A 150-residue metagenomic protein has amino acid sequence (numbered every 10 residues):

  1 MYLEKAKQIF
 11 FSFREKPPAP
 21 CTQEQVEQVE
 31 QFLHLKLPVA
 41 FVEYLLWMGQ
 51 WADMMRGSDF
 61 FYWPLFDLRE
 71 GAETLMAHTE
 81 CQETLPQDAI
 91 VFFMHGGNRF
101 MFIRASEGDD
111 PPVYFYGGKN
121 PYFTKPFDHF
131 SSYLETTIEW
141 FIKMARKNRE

Functional and structural regions predicted by a protein language model:
M1-F102, M144-E150: A surface-exposed partner-binding patch
P38, P64, K125-Y133, T137: Secondary-structure junction/capping motif
F100-S132: Segments surrounding the PLD/"HKD" phosphodiesterase catalytic module and close analogs
D128, E135-E150: Acidic, proline/glycine-rich low-complexity IDRs
